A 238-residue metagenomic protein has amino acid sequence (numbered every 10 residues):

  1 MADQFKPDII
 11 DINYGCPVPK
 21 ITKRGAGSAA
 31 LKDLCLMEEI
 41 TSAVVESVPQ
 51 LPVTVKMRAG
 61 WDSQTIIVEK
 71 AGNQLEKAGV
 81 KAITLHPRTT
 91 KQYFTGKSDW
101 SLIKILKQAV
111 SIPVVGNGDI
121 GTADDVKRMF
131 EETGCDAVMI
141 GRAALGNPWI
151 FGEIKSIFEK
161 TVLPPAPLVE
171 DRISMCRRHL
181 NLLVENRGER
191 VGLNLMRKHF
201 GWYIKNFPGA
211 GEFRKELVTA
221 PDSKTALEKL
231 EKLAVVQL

Functional and structural regions predicted by a protein language model:
M1-A26, C35-I112: Alpha/beta enzyme core
D33-I40, M175-C176, M196: Hydrophobic alpha-helical membrane-association signature
P52, Q64-A82, S101, I105-G116 (+1 more regions): Alpha/beta catalytic cores of nucleotide-metabolism and tRNA/nucleoside-modifying enzymes
